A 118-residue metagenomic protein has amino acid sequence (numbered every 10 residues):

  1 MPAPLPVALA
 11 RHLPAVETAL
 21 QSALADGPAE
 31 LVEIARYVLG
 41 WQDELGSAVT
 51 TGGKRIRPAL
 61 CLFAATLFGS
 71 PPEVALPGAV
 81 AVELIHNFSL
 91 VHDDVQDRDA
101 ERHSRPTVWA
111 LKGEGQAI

Functional and structural regions predicted by a protein language model:
M1-A81, V91, V95-A110: Conserved N-terminal diphosphate/IPP-binding helix and adjacent helical/loop segment of trans-prenyltransferase domains
N87: Conserved active-site-proximal loop/helix segments of enzymes involved in bacterial cell-wall and related
A110-I118: Multi-pass membrane catalytic core of lipid/isoprenoid biosynthesis enzymes
